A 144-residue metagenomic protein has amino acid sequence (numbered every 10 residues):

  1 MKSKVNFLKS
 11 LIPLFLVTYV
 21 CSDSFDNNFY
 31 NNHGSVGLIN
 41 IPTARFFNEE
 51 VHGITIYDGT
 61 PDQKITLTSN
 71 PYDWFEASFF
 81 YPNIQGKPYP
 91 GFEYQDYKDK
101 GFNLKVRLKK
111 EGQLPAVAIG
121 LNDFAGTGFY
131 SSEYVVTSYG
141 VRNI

Functional and structural regions predicted by a protein language model:
M1-H33: Cleavable N-terminal export/targeting peptides
D23-S132, G140-N143: Transmembrane beta-barrel domains of Gram-negative outer membranes and organellar outer membranes
T137: Conserved, mostly hydrophobic/aromatic
